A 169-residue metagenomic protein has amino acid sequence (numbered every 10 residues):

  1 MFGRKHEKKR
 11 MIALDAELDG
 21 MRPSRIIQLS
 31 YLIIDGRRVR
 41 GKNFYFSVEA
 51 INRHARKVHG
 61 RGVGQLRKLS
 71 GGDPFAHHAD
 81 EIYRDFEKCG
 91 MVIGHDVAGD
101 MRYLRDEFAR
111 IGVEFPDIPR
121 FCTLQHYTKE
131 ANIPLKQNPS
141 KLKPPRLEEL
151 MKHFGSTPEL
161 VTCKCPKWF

Functional and structural regions predicted by a protein language model:
F2-I111, K141, L147-G155: Conserved non-catalytic scaffold segment of RNase H-like nuclease domains
E114-F121: Short hydrophobic/aromatic-enriched beta-strand-loop microsegments
F121-L142: Short alpha-helix plus adjacent loop in nuclease-associated cores
E130, F154-T157: A short secondary-structure junction motif
P144, F169: RNase H-like two-metal-ion nuclease catalytic core shared by retroviral integrases and related mobile-element nucleases
T157-W168: Cysteine endopeptidase catalytic domains of the caspase/legumain-like
